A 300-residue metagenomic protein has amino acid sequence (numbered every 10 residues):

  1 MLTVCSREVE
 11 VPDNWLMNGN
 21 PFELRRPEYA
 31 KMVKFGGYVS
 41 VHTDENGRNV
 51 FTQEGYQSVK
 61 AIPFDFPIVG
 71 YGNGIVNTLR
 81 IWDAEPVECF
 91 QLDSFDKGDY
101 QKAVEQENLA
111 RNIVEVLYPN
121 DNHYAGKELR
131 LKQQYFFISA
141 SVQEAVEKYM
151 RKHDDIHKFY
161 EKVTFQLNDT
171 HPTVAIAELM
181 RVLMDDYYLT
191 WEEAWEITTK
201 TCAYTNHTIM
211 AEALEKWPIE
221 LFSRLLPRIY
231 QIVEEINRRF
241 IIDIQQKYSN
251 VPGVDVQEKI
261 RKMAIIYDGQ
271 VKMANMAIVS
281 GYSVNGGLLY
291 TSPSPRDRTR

Functional and structural regions predicted by a protein language model:
C5-L79: Extended, Lys/Arg-enriched charged tracts that mediate electrostatic binding to polyanionic substrates
N73-T164: Function-dense linear segments that define catalytic or interfacial modules in macromolecule-processing proteins
K148-Y160, L183-E196, T208, E212 (+2 more regions): Secondary-structure transition/capping motifs at alpha-helix termini and the adjoining loop/turn into the next element
R151, K158-N168, R181-V182, D268-V271: Active-site-adjacent structural elements in folded domains
Q166-E178, T201-T205: Core structural elements
D185-R238: Extended, well-ordered alpha-helical scaffold/bundle regions in very large, multi-domain proteins
E234-G269: Polar, glycine-rich mid-to-C-terminal structural blocks that act as macromolecule-binding/assembly scaffolds
Y290-P293, D297-R300: Single conserved hydrophobic/aromatic residue that forms the stacking wall/gate of nucleotide- or nucleobase-binding
